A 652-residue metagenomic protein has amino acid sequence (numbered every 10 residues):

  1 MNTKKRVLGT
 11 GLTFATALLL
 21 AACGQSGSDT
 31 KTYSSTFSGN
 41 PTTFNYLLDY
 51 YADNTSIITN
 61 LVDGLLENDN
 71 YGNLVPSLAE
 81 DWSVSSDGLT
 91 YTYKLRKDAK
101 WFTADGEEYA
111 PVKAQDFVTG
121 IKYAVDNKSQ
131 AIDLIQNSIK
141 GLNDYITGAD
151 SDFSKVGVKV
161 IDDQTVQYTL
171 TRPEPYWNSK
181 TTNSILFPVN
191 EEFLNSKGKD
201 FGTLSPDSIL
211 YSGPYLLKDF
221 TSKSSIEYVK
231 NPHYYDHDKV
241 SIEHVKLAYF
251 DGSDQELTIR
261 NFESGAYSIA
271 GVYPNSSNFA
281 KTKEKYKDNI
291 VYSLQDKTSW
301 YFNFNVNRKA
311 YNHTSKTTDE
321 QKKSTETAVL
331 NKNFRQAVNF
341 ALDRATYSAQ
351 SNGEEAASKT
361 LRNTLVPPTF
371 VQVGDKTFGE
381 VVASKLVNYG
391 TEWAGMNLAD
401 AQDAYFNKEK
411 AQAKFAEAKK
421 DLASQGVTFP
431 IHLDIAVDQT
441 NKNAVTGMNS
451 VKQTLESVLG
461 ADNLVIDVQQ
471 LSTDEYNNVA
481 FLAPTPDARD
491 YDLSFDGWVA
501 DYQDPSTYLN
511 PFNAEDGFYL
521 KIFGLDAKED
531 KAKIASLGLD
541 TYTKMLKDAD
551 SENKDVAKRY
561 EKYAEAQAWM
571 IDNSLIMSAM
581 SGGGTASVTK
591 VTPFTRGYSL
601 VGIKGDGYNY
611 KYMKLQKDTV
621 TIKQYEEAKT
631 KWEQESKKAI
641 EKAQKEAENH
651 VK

Functional and structural regions predicted by a protein language model:
L19-A22: C-terminal motif of bacterial Sec signal peptides marking the signal peptidase cleavage site
T36-S86: N-terminal lobe/hinge region of extracytoplasmic solute-binding protein
G39, K218-H233, A248-T317, A345 (+1 more regions): Extracellular/periplasmic solute-recognition and catalytic clefts
E80-Q136, N261, S324-L330, R335-A337 (+1 more regions): Aromatic- and charge-enriched surface segment that lines or borders ligand/interaction sites
D116, D126-F193: Surface-exposed binding/hinge segments that line and control ligand-binding clefts or catalytic entry sites
Q164, L170-A248, L257, Q616-K652: Gly/Pro-rich hinge or "lid" segments in bacterial periplasmic/extracellular proteins
N261, W393-D501, S581, W632 (+1 more regions): Ligand/substrate-recognition segments at binding pockets and active sites
A337-S384, Q439, N443-Q453, A483-K652: Detector for C-terminal structural segments
